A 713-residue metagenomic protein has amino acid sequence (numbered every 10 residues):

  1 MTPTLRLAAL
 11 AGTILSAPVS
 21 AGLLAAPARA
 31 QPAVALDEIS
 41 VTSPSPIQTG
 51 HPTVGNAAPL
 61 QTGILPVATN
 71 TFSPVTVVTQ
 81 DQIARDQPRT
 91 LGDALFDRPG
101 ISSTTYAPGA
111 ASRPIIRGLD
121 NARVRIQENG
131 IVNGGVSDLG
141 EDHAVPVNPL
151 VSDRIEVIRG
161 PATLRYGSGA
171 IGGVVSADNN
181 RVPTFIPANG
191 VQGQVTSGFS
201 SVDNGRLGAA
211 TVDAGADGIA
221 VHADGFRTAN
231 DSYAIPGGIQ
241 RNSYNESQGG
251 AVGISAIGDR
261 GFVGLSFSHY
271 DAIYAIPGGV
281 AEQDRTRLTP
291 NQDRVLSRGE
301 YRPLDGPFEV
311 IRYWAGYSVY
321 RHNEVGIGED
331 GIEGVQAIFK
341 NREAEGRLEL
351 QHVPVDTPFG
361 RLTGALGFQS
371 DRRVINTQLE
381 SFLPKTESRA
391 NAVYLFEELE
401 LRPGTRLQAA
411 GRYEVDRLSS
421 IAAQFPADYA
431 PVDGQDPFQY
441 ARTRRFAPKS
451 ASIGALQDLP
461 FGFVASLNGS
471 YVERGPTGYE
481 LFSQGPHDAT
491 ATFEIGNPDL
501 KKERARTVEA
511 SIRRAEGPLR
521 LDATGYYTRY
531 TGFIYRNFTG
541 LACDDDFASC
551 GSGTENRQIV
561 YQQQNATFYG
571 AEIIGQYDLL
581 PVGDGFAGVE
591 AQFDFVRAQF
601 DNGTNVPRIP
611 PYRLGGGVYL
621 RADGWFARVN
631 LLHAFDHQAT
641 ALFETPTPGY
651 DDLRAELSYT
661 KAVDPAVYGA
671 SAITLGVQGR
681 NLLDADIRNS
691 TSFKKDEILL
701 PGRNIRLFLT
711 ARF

Functional and structural regions predicted by a protein language model:
S102-S103, V132-P161: Short acidic/polar hinge/loop motifs at secondary-structure boundaries that mediate gating or recognition
V147-Q194: A beta-strand signature from Gram-negative outer-membrane beta-barrel systems, especially the internal plug domain
S201-A229, G238-I273, R287-L304, F308 (+8 more regions): Transmembrane beta-barrel wall of Gram-negative outer-membrane proteins
N230-D231, P236-G237, R241-S247, R260-I311 (+4 more regions): Flexible loop and strand-edge segments within Gram-negative outer membrane beta-barrel domains
G253, A337-L350, A392, I495-K501 (+4 more regions): Outer membrane beta-barrel strand-and-loop segments of large Gram-negative receptors, especially TonB-dependent
A256, P384-R529, A587, Y619: Structural signature of Gram-negative outer-membrane beta-barrels, strongest in the C-terminal barrel of TonB-dependent
L401-P403, L407, R520-D522, Y526-Y530 (+2 more regions): Gram-negative outer-membrane beta-barrel transporters
E473-R474, Y526-G532, R536-F538, Q638 (+1 more regions): C-terminal beta-signal and adjacent terminal beta-strands/loops of Gram-negative outer-membrane beta-barrel proteins
